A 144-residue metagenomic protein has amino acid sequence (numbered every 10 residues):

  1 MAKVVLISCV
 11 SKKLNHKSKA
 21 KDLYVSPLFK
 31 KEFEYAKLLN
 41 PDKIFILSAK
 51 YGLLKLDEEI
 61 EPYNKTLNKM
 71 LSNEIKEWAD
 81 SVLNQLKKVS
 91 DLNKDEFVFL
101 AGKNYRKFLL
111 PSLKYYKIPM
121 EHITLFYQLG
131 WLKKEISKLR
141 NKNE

Functional and structural regions predicted by a protein language model:
M1-E144: Peripheral peptide segments
